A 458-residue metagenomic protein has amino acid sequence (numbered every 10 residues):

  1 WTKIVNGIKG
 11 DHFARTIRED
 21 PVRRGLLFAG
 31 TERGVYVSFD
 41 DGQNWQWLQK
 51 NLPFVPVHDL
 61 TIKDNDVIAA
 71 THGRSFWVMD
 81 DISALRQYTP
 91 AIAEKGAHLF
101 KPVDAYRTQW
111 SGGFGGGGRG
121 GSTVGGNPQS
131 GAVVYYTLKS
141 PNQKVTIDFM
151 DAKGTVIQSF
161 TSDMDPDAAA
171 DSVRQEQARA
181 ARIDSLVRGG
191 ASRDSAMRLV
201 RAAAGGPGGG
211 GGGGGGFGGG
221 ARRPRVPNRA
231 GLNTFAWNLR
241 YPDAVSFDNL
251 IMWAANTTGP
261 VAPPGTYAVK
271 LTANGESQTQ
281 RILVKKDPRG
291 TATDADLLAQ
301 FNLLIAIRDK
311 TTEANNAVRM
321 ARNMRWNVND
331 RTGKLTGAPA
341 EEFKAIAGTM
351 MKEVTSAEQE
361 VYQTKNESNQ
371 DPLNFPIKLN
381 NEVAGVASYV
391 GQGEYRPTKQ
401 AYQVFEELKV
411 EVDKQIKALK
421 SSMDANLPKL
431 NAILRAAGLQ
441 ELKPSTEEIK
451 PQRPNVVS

Functional and structural regions predicted by a protein language model:
W1-S122, Q129-Y135: Beta-propeller blade termini and top-face loops
A84-W110, R281-N315: Low-complexity, Pro/Ser/Thr- and charge-rich linker/hinge segments at domain boundaries
S111-T146, M150, L232-A236, R308-T311: Contiguous beta-strand segments within globular domains
Y135, N142-F160, T266-K270: Beta-strand-rich binding/interaction modules
V156-G209, G215-T258: Glycine-centered tight-turn motifs at strand-turn-strand junctions
L232, A262-T266: Extracellular Ig-like/FN3 beta-sandwich strand-entry sites
D243-F247, T272-Q280: Short acidic/polar inter-strand loop motif in beta-rich domains
A273, Q280-I282, E313-S458: Mature extracytoplasmic or organellar-lumen-exposed domains after removal of signal/transit peptides
